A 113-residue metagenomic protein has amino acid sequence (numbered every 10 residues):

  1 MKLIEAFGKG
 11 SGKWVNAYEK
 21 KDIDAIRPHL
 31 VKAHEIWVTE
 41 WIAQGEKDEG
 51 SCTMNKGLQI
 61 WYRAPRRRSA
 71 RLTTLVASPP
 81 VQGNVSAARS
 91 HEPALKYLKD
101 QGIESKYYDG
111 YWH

Functional and structural regions predicted by a protein language model:
M1-R67: N-terminal leader/targeting segments
K2, R71-T74, Y97: Acidic/proline-rich low-complexity IDRs
G12, K20-I23, T73, S78 (+1 more regions): Low-complexity, intrinsically disordered short peptide segments enriched in small/polar/basic residues
K56-N84: Intrinsically disordered, low-complexity regulatory segments enriched in Ser/Thr/Pro and charged residues
V76-H113: Short, compact, well-ordered microdomains
